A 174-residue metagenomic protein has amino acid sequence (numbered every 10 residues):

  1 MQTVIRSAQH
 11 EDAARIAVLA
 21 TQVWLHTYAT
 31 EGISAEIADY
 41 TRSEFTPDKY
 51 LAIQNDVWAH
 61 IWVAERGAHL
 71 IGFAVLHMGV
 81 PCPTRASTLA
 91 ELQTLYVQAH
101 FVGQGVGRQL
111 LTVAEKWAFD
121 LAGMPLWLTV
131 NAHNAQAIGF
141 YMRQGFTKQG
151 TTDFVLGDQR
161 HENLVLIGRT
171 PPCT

Functional and structural regions predicted by a protein language model:
T3, S7-A13, A17-E31, A35-H100 (+4 more regions): Acetyl-CoA-dependent GNAT
W62, A86-A90, M124-I138, M142-Q144 (+1 more regions): C-terminal "cap" of GNAT-fold acetyltransferases
Q98-Q104, A132-H133: Active-site acidic-Proline motif in GNAT/NAT acetyltransferases
